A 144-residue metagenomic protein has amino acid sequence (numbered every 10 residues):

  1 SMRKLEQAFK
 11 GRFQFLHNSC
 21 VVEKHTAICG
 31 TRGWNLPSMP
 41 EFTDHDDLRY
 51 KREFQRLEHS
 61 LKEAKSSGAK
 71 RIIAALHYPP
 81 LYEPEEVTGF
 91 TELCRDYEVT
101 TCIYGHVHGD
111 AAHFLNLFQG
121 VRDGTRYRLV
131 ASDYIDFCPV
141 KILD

Functional and structural regions predicted by a protein language model:
S1-R3, L115: Glycine-rich, charge-decorated loop segments at or immediately adjacent to ligand/cofactor-binding or catalytic sites
R3-E86, L93: Conserved catalytic scaffold of divalent metal-dependent phosphoesterases
Q14-N18, I73-L76, T100-A112, R128-A131: Active-site neighborhood of phospho(di)ester-bond hydrolases with catalytic His/Asp-centered motifs
V22, K62, E92-Y97, G109-D144: Binuclear metal-dependent phosphoesterase catalytic core
C29-R32, Y104, Q119, D123: Short glycine-rich loop/turn motifs that provide flexible caps or phosphate-binding loops at active sites
P84-V107: Short, positively charged, low-complexity/disordered linker segments
